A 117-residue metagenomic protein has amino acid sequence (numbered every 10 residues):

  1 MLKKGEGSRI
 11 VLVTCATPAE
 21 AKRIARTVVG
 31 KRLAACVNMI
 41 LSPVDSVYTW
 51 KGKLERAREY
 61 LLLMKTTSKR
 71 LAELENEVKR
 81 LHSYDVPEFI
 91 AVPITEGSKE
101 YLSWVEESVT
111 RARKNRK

Functional and structural regions predicted by a protein language model:
M1-K117: Positively charged, small/polar-rich N-terminal and surface patches that mediate targeting and assembly and bind
